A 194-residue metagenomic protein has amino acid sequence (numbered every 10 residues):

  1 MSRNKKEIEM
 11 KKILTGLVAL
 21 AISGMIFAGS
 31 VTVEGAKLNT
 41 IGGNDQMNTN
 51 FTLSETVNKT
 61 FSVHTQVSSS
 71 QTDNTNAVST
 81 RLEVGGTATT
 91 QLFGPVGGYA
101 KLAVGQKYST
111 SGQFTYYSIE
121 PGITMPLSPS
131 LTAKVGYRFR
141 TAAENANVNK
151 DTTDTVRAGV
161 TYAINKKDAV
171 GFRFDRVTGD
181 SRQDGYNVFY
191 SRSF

Functional and structural regions predicted by a protein language model:
M1-S30: Cleavable N-terminal export/targeting peptides
K5-K6, V31, V170, Y186: A general, composition-driven signal for non-globular sequence regions
K37-S62, S69-D73, A77, T89-R182 (+1 more regions): Outer-membrane beta-barrel transmembrane domain signature
S79-R81: Hydrophobic/aromatic-rich structural module bridging two neighboring secondary-structure elements via a short loop
